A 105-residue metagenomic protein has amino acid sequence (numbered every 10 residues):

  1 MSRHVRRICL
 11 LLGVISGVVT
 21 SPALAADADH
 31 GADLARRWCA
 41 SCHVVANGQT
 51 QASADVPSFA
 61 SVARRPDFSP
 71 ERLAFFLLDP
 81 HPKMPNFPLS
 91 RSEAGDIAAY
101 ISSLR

Functional and structural regions predicted by a protein language model:
M1-L11: Bacterial N-terminal signal peptides that target proteins for export
G17-L34: Electrostatic cytochrome c docking/interface patches
A32, N47-F75: Gly/Gly-Pro-rich "capping" loops immediately C-terminal to redox-active cysteine motifs in periplasmic/lumenal
R36-V45, I97: The canonical Cys-X-X-Cys-His
P70-L78, G95-A98: An amphipathic alpha-helix signature
P88-R105: C-terminal capping alpha-helices of c-type cytochrome domains
